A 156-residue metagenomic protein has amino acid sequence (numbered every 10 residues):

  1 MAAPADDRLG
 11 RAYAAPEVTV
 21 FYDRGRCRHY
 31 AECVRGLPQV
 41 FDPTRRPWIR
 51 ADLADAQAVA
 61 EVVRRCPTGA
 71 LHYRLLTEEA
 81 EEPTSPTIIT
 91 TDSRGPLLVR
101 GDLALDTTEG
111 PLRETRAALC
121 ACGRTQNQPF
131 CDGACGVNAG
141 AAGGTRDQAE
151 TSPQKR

Functional and structural regions predicted by a protein language model:
M1-G10, Q39-R64, H72-R94, V137-R156: Non-heme iron-sulfur electron-transfer modules
A2-V40: Ordered, small/hydrophobic-rich secondary-structure cores
A12-R24, R50-D55, L105-P111, T115-A121: Short, intrinsically disordered, charge-biased short linear motifs at domain edges
F21-L37, L53-G69, C120-P129: Cysteine-centered iron-sulfur cluster-binding motifs in ferredoxin-type domains/subunits of redox enzymes
G69-A70, G101-D102, N127-C135: Extracellular/lumenal glycan-associated surfaces
P86-A118: Short, solvent-exposed interaction modules
T115-A117, P129, G143-D147: Boundary-flanking segments of nucleic-acid-binding domains in nuclear regulatory proteins
